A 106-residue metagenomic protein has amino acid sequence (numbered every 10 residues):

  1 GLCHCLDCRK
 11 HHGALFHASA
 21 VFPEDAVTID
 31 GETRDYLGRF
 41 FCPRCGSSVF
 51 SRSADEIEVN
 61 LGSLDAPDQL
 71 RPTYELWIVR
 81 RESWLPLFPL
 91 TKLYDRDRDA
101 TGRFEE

Functional and structural regions predicted by a protein language model:
G1-E106: A short Gly-Trp-Pro
